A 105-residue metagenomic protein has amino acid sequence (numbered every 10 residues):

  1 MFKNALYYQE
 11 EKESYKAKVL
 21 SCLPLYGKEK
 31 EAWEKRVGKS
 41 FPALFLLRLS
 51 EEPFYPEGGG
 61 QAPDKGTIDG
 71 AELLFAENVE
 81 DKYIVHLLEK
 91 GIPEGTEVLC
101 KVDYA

Functional and structural regions predicted by a protein language model:
M1-A105: A glycine- and charged-residue-rich anion-binding loop/surface
